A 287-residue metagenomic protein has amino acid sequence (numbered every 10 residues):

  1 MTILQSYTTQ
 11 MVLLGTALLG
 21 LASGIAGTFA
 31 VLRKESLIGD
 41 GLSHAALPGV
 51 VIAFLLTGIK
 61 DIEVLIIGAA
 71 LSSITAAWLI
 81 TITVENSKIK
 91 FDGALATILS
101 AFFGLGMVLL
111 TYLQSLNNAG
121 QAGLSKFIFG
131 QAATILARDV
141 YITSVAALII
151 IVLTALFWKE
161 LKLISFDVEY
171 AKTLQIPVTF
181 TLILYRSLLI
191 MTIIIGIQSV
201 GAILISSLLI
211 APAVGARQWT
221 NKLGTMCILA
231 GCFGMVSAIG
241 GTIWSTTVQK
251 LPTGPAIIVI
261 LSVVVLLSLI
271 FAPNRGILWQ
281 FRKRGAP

Functional and structural regions predicted by a protein language model:
M1-L21: Membrane-interfacial amphipathic/re-entrant helices at transmembrane-helix boundaries
L13-L18, E63-L71, A96-T97, V140-V145 (+3 more regions): Hydrophobic alpha-helical transmembrane segments
I25-F29, V51-L55, W78, I82 (+6 more regions): Alpha-helical transmembrane segments of multipass membrane proteins
T28-S43, L47-N117, R217-I228, V248-K250: Short loop segments and helix-boundary regions at transmembrane helix junctions of multi-pass inner-membrane proteins
I98-T154: Transmembrane helix-bundle core of multi-pass membrane transporters and related energy-transducing complexes
L136-P212: Helix-loop-helix "hairpin" substructures at the membrane interface of multi-pass membrane proteins
I195, S199, I203-T253: Transmembrane alpha-helical segments in multi-pass inner-membrane proteins
L251-P287: Cytosolic-side transmembrane-helix boundaries in multi-pass membrane proteins
